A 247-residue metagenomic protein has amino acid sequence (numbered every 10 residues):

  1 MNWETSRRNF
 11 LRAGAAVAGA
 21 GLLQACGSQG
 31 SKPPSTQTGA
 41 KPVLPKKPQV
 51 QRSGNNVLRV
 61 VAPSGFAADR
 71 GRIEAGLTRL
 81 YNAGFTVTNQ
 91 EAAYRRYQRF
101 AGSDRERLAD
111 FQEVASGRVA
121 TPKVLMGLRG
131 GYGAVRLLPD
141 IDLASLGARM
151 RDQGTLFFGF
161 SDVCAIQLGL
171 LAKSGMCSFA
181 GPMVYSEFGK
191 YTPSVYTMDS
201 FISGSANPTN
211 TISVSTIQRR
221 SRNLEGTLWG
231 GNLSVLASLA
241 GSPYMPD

Functional and structural regions predicted by a protein language model:
N2-E4, N9-G30: N-terminal export signals
A15, S35-V119: ATP/NTP phosphate-donor binding region
R95-R151: N-terminal small/polar loop signature for handling phosphorylated ligands or for N-terminal nucleophile
I141, Q167, E187, S242-P243: Mature catalytic domains of secreted/periplasmic carbohydrate-active enzymes
A144-A165, C177-M183: Short, acidic/small-residue loops that bind anionic groups at enzyme active sites
S178-A237: Conserved anion/nucleotide-ligand pocket segment
A237-D247: Oxyanion-binding "anion nests"
